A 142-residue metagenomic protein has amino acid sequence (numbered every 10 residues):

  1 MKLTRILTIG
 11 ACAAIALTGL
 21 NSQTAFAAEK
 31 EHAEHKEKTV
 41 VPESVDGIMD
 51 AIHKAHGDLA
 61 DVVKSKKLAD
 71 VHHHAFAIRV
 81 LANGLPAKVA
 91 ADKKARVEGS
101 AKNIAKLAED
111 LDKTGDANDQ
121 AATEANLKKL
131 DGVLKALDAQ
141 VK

Functional and structural regions predicted by a protein language model:
M1-G10: Bacterial Sec-dependent N-terminal signal peptides
I15-A25: C-terminal segment of classical bacterial N-terminal signal peptides
A27-H74: Immediate post-signal-peptide N-terminus of mature secreted/exported proteins
K30, K38-D46, D58, L107-K142: C-terminal amphipathic alpha-helix
A60-L68, A87-A90, D116-Q120, K142: Short, flexible helix-adjacent loops and helix caps
L68-A87: Amphipathic, heptad-repeat alpha-helical segments
V71-F76, A95-A105, A121-G132: Short, charged, amphipathic alpha-helical segments
L81-S100: Short, solvent-exposed, charged loop/turn and helix-capping segments that join or cap alpha-helices on peripheral
